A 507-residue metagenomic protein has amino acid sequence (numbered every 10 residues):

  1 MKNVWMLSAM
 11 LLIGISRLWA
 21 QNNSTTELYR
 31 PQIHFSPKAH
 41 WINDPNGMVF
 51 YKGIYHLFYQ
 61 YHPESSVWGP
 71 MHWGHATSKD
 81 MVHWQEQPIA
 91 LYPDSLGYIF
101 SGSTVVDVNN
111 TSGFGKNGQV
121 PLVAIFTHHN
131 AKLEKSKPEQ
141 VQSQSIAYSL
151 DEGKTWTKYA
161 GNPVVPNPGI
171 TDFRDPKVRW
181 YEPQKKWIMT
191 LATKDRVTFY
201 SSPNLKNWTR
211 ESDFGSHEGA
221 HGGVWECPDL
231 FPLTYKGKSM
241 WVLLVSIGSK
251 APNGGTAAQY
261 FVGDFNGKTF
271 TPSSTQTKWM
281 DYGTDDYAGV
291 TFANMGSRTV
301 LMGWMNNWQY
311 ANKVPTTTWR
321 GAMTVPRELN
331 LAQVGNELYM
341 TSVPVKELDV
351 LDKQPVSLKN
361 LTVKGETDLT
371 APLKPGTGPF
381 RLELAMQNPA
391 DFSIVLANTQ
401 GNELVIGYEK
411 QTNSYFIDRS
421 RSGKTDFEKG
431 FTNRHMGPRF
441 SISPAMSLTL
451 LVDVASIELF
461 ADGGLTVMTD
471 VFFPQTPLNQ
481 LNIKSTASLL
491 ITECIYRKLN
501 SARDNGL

Functional and structural regions predicted by a protein language model:
M1-S24: Bacterial Sec-dependent N-terminal signal peptides
A9-L11, G113-G115, P474-Q475: Amphipathic, positively biased hydrophobic alpha-helical segments used for protein targeting and membrane insertion
I13-G14, V49, P63, F473: Single-residue recognition of alpha-helix boundary sites
S16-R17, H217-E218, T469, T476: Hydrophobic alpha-helical segments
Q21-P176, W180-G223, T234-Y282, G303-L361 (+2 more regions): Beta-rich carbohydrate-recognition and catalytic domains
K177, G289-V290: A generic local secondary-structure boundary/capping motif
K236, D264-Q276, M280-T284, V290-L507: Beta-rich accessory regions
